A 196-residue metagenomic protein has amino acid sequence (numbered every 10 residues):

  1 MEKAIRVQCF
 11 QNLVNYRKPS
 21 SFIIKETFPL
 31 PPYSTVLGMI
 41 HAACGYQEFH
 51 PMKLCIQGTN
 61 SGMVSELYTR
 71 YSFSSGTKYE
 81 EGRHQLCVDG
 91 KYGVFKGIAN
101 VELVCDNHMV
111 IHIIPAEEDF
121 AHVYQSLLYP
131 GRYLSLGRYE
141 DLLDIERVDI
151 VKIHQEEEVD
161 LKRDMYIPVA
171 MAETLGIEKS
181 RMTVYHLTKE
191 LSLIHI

Functional and structural regions predicted by a protein language model:
M1-S21: N-terminal, Lys/Arg- and Ser/Thr-rich interaction peptides
A4, P51-K53, D106-H108: Extracellular structured ligand-interaction cores
Q8, Q47, I111: Internal, well-ordered alpha/beta segment that forms a basic, Gly-enriched binding/recognition surface
C9-Q11, G58, I113-P115: Short, structured patches in soluble enzyme cores that scaffold and shape functional sites
V14-N15, Y46-H50, D119-A121: Primarily extracytoplasmic ectodomains and periplasmic/lumenal surface modules that are beta-strand-rich
S20-L86: Glycine/small-residue-rich interface belts in oligomeric ring/scaffold proteins and their assembly partners
T35, H195-I196: Ser/Thr-glycine-rich phosphate-binding loops at phosphate-binding pockets of nucleotides, nucleotide cofactors
M63-I194: Internal, well-folded beta-alpha domain core
